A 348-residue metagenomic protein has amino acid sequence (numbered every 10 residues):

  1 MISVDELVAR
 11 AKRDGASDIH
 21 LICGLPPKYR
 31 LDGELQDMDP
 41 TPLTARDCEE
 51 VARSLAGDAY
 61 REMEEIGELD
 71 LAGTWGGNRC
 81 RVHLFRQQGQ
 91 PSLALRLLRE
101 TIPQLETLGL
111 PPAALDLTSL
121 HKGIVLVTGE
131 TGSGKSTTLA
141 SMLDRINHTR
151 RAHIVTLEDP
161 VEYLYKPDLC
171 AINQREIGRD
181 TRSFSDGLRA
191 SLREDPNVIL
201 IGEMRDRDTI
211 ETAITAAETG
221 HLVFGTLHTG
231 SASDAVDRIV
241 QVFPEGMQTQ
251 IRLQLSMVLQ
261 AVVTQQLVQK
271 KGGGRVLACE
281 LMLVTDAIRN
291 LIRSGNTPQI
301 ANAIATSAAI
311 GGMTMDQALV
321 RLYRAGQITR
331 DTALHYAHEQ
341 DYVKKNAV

Functional and structural regions predicted by a protein language model:
M1-V348: Short, flexible helix-loop junctions that flank or precede catalytic/ligand sites
